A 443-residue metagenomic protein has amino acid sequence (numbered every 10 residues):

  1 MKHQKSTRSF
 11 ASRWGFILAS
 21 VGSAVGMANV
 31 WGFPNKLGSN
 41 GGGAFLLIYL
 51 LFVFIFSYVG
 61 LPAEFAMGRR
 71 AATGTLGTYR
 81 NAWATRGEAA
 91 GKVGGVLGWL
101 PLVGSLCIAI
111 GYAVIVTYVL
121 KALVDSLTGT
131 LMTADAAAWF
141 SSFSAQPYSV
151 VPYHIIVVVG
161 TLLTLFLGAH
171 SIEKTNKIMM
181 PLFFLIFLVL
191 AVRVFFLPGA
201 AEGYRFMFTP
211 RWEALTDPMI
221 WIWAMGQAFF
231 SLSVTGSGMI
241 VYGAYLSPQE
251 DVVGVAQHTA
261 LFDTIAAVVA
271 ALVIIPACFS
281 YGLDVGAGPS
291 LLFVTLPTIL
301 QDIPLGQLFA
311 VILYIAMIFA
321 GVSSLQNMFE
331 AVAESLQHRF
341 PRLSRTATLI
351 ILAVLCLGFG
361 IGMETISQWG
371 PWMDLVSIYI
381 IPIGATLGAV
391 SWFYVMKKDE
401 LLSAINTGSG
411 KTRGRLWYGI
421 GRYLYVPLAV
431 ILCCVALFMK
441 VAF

Functional and structural regions predicted by a protein language model:
M1-G32, G60-F65, R69, T73-V96 (+2 more regions): Membrane-interface "cap" regions at the ends of multi-pass membrane proteins
K2-H3, V116-A145, Y245-Q249, G254 (+3 more regions): Helix-loop-helix connectors at the membrane interface of multi-pass transporters/channels
K2-S6, F10, E173, K177-V322 (+1 more regions): Membrane-embedded translocation segments of transport machinery
Q4-T7, K36-N40, R70-L100, A113-A169 (+5 more regions): Inter-helical loop and helix-membrane interface segments of multi-pass membrane transporters/permeases
A11, L18-A28, S105-A113, S144-L167 (+5 more regions): Hydrophobic, membrane-embedded alpha-helices of multi-pass small-molecule transporters
G15-I17, S23, V150-P152, F262-V268 (+4 more regions): Loop-to-transmembrane helix boundary motifs in multi-pass membrane proteins
N35-Y49, G68-G74, S171-M179, G254 (+6 more regions): Transmembrane helix-loop boundary segments of multi-pass membrane transporters
L97-L102, Q146, A333-A353, D374-C433 (+1 more regions): C-terminal membrane-solvent junction of multi-pass transporters and transport-like membrane proteins
